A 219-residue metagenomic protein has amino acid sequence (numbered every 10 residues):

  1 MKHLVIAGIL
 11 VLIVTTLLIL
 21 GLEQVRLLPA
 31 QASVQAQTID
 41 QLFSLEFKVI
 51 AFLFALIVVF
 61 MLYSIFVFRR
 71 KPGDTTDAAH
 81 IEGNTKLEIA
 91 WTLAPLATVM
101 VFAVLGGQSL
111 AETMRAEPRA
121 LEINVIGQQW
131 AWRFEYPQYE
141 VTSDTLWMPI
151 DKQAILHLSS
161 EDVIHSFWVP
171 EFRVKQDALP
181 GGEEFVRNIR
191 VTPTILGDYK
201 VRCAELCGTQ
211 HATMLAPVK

Functional and structural regions predicted by a protein language model:
M1-L12, F43-F47, E88-L93: Alpha-helical transmembrane segments and their helix-start/interface "positive-inside/aromatic belt" motifs in integral
H3-V25, F52-V59: Alpha-helical transmembrane segments of integral membrane proteins, especially early/N-terminal helices
I19-L45, I57-F60, I65-K219: Non-transmembrane, membrane-proximal soluble domains of secreted or membrane proteins
